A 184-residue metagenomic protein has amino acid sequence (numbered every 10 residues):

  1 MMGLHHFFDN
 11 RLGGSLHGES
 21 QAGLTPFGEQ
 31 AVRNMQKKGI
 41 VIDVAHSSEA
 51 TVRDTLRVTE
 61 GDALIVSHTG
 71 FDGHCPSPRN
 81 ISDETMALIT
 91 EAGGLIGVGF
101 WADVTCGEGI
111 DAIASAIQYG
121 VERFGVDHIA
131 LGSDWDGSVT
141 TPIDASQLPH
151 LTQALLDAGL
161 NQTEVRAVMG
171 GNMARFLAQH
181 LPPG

Functional and structural regions predicted by a protein language model:
M1-D103, A114-V121, H128, A154-L156: Extended, charged catalytic domains and RNA/DNA-binding interfaces, predominantly in divalent-metal-using enzymes
I42, I96, D134, V165 (+1 more regions): Conserved, mostly hydrophobic/aromatic
I65, A130-G132, R166-G170: Beta-strand segments within the central parallel beta-sheet cores of soluble alpha/beta enzyme folds
G99-F100, F124-A145: Short acidic/histidine-rich active-site segments
T105-G107: Adenine-nucleotide phosphate-binding core of ATP-dependent small-molecule kinases
I143-G184: Mid-to-C-terminal alpha-helical segments outside catalytic/metal-binding sites
